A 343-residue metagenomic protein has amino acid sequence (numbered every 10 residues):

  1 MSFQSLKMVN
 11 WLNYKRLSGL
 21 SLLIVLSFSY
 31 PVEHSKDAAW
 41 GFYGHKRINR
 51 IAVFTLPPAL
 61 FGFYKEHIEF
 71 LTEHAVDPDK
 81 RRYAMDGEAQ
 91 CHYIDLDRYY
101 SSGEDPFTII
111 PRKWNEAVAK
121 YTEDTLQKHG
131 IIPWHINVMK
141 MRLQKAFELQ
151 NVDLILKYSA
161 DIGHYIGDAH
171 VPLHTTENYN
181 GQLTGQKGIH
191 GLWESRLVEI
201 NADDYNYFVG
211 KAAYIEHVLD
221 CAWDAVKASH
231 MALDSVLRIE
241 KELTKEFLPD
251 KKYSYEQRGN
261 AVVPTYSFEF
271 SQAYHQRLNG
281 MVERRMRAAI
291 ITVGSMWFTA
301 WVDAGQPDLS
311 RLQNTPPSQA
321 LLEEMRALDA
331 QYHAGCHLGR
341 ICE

Functional and structural regions predicted by a protein language model:
M1-F42, E343: Bacterial Sec-dependent N-terminal signal peptides
M8, N49, H170, H174: Alpha-helical and His/Cys-centered functional microenvironments
P31-D161, E177-E269, A273-R287, I291 (+1 more regions): N-terminal, motif-rich segments that launch catalysis or mediate targeting to/interaction with membranes, typified by
A160-D168: Extended, hydrophobic/aromatic-rich amphipathic alpha-helical segments that build helical scaffolds
G167-G181: Catalytic Zn2+-binding segment of zinc metalloproteases
